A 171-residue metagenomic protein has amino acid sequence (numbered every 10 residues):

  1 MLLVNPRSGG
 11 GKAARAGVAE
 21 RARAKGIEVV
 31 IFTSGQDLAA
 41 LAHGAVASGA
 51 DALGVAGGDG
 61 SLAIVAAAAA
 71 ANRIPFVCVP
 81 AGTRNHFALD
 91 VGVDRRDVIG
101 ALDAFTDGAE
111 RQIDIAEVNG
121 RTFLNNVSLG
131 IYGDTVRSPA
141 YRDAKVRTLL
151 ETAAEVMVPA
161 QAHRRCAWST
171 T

Functional and structural regions predicted by a protein language model:
M1-L53, A63: ATP/NTP phosphate-donor binding region
L3, K12, A16, R21-K25 (+3 more regions): Catalytic core of DAGKc-family lipid kinases
G54, V77: Short aromatic-hydrophobic micro-motifs that form the base-stacking/packing surface for donor nucleotide recognition
V55-D59: N-terminal glycine-rich "phosphate-gripper" loop used for MgATP/nucleotide binding and carboxylate activation
G60-I64, H86: Short glycine/serine/threonine-rich phosphate/pyrophosphate-binding segments that cradle anionic phosphate groups
